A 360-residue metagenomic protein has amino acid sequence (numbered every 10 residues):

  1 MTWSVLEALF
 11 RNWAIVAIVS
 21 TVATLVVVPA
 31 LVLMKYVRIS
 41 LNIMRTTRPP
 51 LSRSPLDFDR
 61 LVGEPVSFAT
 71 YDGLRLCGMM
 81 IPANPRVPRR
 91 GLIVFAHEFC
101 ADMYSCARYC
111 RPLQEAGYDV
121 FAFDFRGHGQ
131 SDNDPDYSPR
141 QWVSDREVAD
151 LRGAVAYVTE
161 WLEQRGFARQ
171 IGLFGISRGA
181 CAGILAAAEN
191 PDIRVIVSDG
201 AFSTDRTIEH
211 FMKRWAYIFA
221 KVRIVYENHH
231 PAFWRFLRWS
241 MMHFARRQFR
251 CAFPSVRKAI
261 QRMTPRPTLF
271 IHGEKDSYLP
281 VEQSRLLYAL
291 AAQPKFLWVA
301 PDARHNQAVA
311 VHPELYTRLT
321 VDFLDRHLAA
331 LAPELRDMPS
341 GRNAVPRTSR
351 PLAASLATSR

Functional and structural regions predicted by a protein language model:
W3-A69, M79-I81, P351-A357: An N-terminal hydrophobic leader/cap segment in hydrolases
F99-P112, F125, E282: The serine-hydrolase catalytic nucleophile loop
P112, G129-R169: Catalytic nucleophile-loop/oxyanion-hole region of alpha/beta-hydrolase and closely related hydrolase-like folds
A188-A252, A259-Q261: Hydrolase active-site cap/lid region
M263-T264, F270-H272, D276: Short beta-strand/loop motif that positions the catalytic acidic residue of the alpha/beta-hydrolase fold
S277-Q283: Conserved alpha/beta-hydrolase "acid-adjacent" motif
A289-N306: Catalytic histidine neighborhood in serine/cysteine hydrolases with alpha/beta-hydrolase-type architecture
A303-T317: Catalytic histidine-centered segment of alpha/beta-hydrolase-like enzymes
